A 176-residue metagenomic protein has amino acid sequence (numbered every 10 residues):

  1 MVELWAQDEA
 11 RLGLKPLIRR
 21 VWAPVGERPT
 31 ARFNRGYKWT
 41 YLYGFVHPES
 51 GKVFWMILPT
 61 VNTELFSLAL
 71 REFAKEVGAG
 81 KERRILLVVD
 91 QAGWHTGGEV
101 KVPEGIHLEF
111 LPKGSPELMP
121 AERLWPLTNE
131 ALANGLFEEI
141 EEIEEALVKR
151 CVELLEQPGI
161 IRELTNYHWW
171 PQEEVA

Functional and structural regions predicted by a protein language model:
M1-L4, A121-A176: C-terminal anion-handling pockets and recognition modules
M1-R71, Y167-Q172: Extended, low-complexity cationic-aromatic segments
M1-V2, R83, E104-H107: Short glycine-/polar-rich loops that comprise or flank the Walker A/P-loop and associated switch/sensor motifs
W5-Q7, I85-V89, E109-P112: Short beta-strand segments
G13-K15, H95-G97, L118-P120: Short catalytic/ligand-binding loop motif for oxyanion handling, primarily in non-cytosolic enzymes, centered on
E27-R35, E104-R123: RNase H-like polynucleotidyl transferase catalytic core
L70, K81-H95, M119: Acidic/histidine-rich, metal-coordinating catalytic segments
G97-G105: Short, aromatic/basic amphipathic alpha-helical patches
